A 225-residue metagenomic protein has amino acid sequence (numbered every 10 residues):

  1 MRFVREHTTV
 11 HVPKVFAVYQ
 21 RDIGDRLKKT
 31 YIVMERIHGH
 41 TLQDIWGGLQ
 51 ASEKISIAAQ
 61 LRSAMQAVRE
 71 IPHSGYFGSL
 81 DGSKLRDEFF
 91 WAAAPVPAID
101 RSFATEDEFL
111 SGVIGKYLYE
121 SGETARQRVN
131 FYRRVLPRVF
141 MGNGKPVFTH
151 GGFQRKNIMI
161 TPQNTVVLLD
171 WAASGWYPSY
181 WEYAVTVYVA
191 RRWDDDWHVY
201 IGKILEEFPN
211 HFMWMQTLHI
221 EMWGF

Functional and structural regions predicted by a protein language model:
M1-I99: ATP-binding pocket architecture of kinase catalytic cores
R26, M141-G142: Residue-level marker of regulatory loop/turn positions in helix-turn-helix DNA-binding domains and in histidine
H38, R155, A173-S174: Short, glycine/acidic-enriched loop or turn micro-motifs at the edges of active sites
A64, R69-S74, G78-V139, V147 (+3 more regions): Active-site catalytic-loop/activation-segment of kinase and kinase-like phosphoryl-transfer enzymes
N143-T149, M159-M213: Active-site Asp-x-Gly
G152: Conserved catalytic-loop position in the HRD/HxD motif
N210, W223-F225: Regulatory N- and C-terminal appendages and interdomain linkers associated with kinase/kinase-like NTP transferase
L218-H219: Eukaryote-biased recognition of C-terminal alpha-helical segments
